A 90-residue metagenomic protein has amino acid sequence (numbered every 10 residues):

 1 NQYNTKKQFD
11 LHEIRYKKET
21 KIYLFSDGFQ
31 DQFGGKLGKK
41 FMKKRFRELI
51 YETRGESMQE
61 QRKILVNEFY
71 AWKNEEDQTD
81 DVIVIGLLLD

Functional and structural regions predicted by a protein language model:
Q2-Q8: Short gly/ser/thr-rich secondary-structure transition/capping motifs
Y3, Y16-E76: Active-site-proximal, acidic helix/loop segment immediately C-terminal to a metal-coordinating Asp/Glu
D10-H12: Short strand-edge motifs at loop-to-beta-strand transitions and within beta-strands of extracellular beta-rich domains
T79-V82: C-terminal tails and terminal domains of large nucleic-acid-associated and other macromolecular-machine proteins
I85-D90: Conserved beta strand-loop-helix elements of the APE1-like EEP
